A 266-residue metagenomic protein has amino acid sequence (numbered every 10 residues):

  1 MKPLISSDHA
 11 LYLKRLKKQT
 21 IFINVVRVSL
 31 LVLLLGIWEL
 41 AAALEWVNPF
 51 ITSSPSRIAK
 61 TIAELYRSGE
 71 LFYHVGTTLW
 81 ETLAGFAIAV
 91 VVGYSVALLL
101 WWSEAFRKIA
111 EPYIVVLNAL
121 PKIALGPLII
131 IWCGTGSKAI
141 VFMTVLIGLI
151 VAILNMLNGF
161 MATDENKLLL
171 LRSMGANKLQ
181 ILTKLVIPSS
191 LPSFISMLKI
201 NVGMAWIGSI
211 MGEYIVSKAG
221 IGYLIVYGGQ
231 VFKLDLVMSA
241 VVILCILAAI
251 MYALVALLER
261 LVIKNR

Functional and structural regions predicted by a protein language model:
M1-S29, A253-R266: Transmembrane alpha-helical segments of polytopic membrane transport and secretion proteins
Y12-L16, L44-A87: Periplasmic/extracellular loop-to-transmembrane helix junction in inner-membrane transport proteins
A84-I114: Transmembrane-helix boundary motif in ABC transporter permease subunits
E104, M238-R266: C-terminal transmembrane helix and the adjacent membrane-cytosol boundary/short C-terminal tail of inner/organellar
V115-V151, N158-G159: Generic hydrophobic transmembrane alpha-helix motif, especially the helices
L120, F160-T163, L170-S190, Q230: Short helix-to-coil transition segments within interhelical loops that connect adjacent transmembrane helices
I130-W132, F160, I207-L244, I263: Glycine-rich helix-loop "coupling/hinge" segments at transmembrane-helix boundaries in multipass transporters
F142, L146, L179-G212: Transmembrane alpha-helices
